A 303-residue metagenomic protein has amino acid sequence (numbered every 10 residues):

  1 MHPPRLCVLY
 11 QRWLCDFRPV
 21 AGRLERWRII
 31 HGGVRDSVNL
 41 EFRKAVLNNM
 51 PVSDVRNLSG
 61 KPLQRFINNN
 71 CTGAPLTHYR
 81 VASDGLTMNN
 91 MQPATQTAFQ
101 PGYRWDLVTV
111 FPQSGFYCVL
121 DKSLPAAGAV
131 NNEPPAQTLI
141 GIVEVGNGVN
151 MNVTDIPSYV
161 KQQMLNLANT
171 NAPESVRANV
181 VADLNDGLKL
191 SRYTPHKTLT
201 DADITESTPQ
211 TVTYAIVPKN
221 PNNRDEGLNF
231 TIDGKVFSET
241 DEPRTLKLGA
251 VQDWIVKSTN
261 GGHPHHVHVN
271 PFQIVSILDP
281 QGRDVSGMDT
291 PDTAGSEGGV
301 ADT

Functional and structural regions predicted by a protein language model:
M1-V181, T293: Histidine- and aromatic-rich segments of cupredoxin/plastocyanin-like copper-binding domains
C7, R18, R80, T87 (+4 more regions): A generic structural signal for ordered alpha-helices
L14-N48, P101-S123, R192-P218, E239-Q273: Beta-strand cores of secreted/periplasmic/IMS beta-sandwich domains, seen most often in copper-related folds
R35, M88, V110, T170 (+6 more regions): A generic signature of intrinsically disordered, low-complexity regions enriched in glycine/proline and charged/polar
S37-D84, A215-V236, A250, S258-T303: Extracytoplasmic copper-binding redox domains, predominantly the cupredoxin/blue-copper superfamily
N166-D241: C-terminal, loop-rich substrate-recognition/catalytic regions characterized by aromatic stacking residues
